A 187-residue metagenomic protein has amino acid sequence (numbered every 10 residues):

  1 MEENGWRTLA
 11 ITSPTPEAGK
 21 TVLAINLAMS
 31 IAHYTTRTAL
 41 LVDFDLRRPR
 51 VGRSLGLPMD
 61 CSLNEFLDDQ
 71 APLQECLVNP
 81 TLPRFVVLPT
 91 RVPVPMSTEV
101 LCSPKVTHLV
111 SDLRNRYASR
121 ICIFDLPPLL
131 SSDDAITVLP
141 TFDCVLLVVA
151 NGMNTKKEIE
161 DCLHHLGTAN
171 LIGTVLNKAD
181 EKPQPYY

Functional and structural regions predicted by a protein language model:
M1-Y187: P-loop NTP-binding module
